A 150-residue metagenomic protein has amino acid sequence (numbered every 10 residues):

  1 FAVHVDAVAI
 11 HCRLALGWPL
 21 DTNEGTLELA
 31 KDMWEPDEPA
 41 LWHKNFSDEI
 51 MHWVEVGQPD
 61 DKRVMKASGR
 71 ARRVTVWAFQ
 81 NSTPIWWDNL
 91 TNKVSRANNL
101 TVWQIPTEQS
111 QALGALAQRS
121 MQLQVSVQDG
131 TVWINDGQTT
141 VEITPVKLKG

Functional and structural regions predicted by a protein language model:
F1-M33: Acidic-basic catalytic patches of nuclease active cores, encompassing PD-(D/E)XK and other metal-cofactor nuclease
E24, P36-E38, E49, G69-A71: Short connector loops at helix/strand junctions that flank enzyme active sites, especially segments positioning acidic
L41-H43, I50-A67: Conserved catalytic cores of phosphodiester-cleaving nucleases, focusing on short active-site segments
M51-G57, T140-L148: Short amphipathic beta-strand/extended segments with alternating polar/hydrophobic composition
E55, R73-A78, T101-W103: Short hydrophobic alpha-helical runs that function as membrane-insertion/retention elements
D60-I85, N89: An exposed acidic His-Trp-rich patch
W86-T140, P145-V146: Domain-level recognition of nuclease-like catalytic cores that cleave nucleotide substrates
